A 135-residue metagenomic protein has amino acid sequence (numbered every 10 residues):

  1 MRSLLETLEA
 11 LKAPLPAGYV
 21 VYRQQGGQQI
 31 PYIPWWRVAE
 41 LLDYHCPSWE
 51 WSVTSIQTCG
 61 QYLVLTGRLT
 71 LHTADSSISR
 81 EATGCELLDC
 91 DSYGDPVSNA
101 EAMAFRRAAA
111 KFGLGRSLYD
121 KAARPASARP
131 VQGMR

Functional and structural regions predicted by a protein language model:
M1-Q29: N-terminal, Lys/Arg- and Ser/Thr-rich interaction peptides
R2, I33-G133: Positively charged, aromatic-enriched nucleic acid-contacting surfaces
A10, M134-R135: Long, charged low-complexity interaction segments
